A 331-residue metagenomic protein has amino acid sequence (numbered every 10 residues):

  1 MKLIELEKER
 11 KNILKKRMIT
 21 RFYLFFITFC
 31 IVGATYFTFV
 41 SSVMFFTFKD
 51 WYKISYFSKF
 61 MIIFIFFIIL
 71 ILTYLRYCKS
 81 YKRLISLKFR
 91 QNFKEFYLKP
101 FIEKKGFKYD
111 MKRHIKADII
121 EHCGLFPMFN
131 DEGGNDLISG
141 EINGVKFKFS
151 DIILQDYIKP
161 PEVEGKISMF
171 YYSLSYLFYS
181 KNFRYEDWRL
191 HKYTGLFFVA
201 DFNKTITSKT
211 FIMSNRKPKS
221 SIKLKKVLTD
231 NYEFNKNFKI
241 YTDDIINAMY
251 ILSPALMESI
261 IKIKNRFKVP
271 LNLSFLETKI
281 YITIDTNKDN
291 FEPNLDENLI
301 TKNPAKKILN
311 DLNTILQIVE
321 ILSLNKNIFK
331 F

Functional and structural regions predicted by a protein language model:
M1-Y23: Cytosolic juxtamembrane N-terminal segments of multi-pass membrane proteins
T20-M44, F64-I69: Canonical alpha-helical transmembrane segments of integral membrane proteins
I31, S55-Y56, C78, K82 (+1 more regions): Intrinsic-disorder-associated interaction segments
V43-K49, V163-Y185: Flexible coil/linker segments and helix-coil junctions enriched in charged and small residues
F48-F67: Hydrophobic alpha-helical transmembrane segments
L70-Y97: Transmembrane-cytosolic junction motif
E95, K99-G106, M111-Y157, E162 (+1 more regions): Charged, low-complexity intrinsically disordered regions
